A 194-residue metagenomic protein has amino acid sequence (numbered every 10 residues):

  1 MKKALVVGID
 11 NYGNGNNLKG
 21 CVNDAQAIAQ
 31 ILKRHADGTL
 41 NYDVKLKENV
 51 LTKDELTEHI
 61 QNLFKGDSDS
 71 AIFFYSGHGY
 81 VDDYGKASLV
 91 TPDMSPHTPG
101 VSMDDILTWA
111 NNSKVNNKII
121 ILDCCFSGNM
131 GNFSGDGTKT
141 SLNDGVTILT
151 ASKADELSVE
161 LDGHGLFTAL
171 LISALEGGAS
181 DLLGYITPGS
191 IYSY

Functional and structural regions predicted by a protein language model:
M1-K2, L40-Y42, V115-N117, N143-V146: Short glycine-/polar-rich loops that comprise or flank the Walker A/P-loop and associated switch/sensor motifs
M1-S88: Boundary/activation segment at the start of structured domains
G8-I9, A25, L32, K118-Y194: Active-site-proximal C-terminal subdomain of hydrolase catalytic domains
Y12-N14, K53, P96, E156 (+1 more regions): Short strand->helix junction
N17-L18, P99, E160: Alpha-helix N-cap/helix-initiation motif
H35-A36, D93, L175: Active-site catalytic pocket residues across diverse enzymes, especially alpha/beta-hydrolases
N49, T91-M94, A151-K153: Active-site donor-binding loop signature of nucleotide-sugar glycosyltransferases
K53-F133, L166, L183-G184, G189-I191: Caspase-like (clan CD) cysteine peptidase catalytic core
